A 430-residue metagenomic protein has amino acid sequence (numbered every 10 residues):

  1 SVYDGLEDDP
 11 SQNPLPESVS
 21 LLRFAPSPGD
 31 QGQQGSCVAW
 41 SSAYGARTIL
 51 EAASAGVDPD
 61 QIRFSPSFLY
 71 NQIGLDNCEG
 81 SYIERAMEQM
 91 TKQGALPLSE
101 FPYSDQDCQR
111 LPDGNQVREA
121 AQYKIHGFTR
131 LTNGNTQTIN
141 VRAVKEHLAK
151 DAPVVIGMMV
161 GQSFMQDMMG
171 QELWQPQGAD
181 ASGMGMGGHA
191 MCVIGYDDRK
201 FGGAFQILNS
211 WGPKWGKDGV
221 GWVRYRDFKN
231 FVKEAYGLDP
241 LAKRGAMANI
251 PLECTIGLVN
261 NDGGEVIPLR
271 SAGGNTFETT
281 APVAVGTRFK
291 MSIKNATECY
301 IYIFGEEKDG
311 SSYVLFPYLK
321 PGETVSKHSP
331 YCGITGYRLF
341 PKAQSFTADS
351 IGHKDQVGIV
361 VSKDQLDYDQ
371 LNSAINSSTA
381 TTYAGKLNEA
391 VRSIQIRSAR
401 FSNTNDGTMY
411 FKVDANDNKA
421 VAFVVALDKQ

Functional and structural regions predicted by a protein language model:
S1, P16-L98, D198: Active-site-adjacent structural elements in enzyme catalytic domains
S1-L22, E51, D239, R244-G264: N-terminal zymogen propeptides
L15, A43-R47, I73-L208, P213-L252: Predominantly the structural core of cysteine protease catalytic domains
G29, Q33-S41, C78-Y82, T136 (+4 more regions): Extracytoplasmic/periplasmic, Sec-exported soluble proteins
S36, P153, C192, A204-F205 (+2 more regions): Beta-sheet entry/capping signal
C37, M186-G195, G286-S292: Conserved beta-strand/loop element in small beta-rich adapter and peptidoglycan-binding domains
A242-Q430: Secretory-pathway glycoprotein ectodomains that are cysteine- and/or Ser/Thr/Pro-rich
